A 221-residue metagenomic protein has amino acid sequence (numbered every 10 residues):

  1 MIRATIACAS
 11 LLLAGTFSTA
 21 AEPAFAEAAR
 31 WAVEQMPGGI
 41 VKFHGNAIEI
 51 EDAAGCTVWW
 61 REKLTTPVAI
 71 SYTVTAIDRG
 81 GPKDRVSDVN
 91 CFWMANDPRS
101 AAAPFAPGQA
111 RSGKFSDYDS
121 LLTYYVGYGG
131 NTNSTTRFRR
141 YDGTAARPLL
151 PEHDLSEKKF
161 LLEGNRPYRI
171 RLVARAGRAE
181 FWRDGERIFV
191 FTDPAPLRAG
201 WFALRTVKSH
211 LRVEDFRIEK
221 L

Functional and structural regions predicted by a protein language model:
T5-T16: Bacterial N-terminal signal peptides
F17-L221: Extracellular glycan-recognition regions
